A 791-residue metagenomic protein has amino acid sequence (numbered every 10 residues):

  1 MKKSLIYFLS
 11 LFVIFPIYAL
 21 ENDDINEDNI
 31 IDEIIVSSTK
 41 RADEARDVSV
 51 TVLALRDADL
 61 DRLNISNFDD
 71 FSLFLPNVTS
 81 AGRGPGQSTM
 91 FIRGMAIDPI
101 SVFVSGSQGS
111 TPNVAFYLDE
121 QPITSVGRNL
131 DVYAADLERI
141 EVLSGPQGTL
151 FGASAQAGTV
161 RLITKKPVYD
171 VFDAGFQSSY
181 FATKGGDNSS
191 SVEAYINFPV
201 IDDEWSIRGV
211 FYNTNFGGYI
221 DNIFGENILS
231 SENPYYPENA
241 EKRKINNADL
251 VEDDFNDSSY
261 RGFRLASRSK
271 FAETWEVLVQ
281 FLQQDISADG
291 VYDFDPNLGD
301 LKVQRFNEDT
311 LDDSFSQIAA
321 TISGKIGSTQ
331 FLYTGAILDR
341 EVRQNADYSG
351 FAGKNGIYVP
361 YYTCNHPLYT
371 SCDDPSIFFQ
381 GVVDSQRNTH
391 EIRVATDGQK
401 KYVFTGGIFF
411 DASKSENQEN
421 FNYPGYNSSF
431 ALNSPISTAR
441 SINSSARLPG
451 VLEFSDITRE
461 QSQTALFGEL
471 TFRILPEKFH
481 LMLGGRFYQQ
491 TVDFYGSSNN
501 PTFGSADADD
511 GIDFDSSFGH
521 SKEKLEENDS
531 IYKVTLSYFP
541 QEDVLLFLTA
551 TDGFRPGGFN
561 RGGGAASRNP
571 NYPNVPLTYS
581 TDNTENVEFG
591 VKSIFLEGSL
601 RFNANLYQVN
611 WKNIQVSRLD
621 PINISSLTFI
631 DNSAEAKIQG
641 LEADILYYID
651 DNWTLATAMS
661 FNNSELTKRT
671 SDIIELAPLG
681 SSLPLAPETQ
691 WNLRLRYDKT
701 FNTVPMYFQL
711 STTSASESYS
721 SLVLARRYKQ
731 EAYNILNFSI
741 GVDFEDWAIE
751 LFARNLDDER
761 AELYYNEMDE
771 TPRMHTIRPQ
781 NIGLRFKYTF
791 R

Functional and structural regions predicted by a protein language model:
M90-F91, V104, V142, A155-S178 (+1 more regions): N-terminal periplasmic accessory domains that precede and gate Gram-negative outer-membrane beta-barrel machines
V104-S144, A194, P237: Short acidic/polar hinge/loop motifs at secondary-structure boundaries that mediate gating or recognition
K184-A288, S316-Q317, S385-H390, D397-D411 (+3 more regions): Transmembrane beta-barrel wall of Gram-negative outer-membrane proteins
E193, T321-S349, F539, L545-T551 (+4 more regions): Membrane-embedded beta-barrel scaffold of Gram-negative outer-membrane proteins
I220-D253, D289-F306, D347-Q380, N420-F454 (+6 more regions): Solvent-exposed loop segments that connect transmembrane elements
R268-T274, V394-D397, G407-D411, I457-V609 (+2 more regions): Structural signature of Gram-negative outer-membrane beta-barrels, strongest in the C-terminal barrel of TonB-dependent
F404-T405, K478, N603-N610, F629-V723 (+1 more regions): Gram-negative outer-membrane beta-barrel transporters
F421, S428, N610, L655 (+3 more regions): C-terminal beta-signal and adjacent terminal beta-strands/loops of Gram-negative outer-membrane beta-barrel proteins
